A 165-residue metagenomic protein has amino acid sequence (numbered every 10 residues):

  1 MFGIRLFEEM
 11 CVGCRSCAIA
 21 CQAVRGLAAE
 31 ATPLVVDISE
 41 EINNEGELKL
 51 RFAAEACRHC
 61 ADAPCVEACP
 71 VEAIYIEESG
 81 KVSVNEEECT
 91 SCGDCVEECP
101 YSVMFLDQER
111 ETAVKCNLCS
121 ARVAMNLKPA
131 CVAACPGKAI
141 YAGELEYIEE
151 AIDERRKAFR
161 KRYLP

Functional and structural regions predicted by a protein language model:
M1-P165: Non-ligating segments of multi-cofactor redox enzymes
